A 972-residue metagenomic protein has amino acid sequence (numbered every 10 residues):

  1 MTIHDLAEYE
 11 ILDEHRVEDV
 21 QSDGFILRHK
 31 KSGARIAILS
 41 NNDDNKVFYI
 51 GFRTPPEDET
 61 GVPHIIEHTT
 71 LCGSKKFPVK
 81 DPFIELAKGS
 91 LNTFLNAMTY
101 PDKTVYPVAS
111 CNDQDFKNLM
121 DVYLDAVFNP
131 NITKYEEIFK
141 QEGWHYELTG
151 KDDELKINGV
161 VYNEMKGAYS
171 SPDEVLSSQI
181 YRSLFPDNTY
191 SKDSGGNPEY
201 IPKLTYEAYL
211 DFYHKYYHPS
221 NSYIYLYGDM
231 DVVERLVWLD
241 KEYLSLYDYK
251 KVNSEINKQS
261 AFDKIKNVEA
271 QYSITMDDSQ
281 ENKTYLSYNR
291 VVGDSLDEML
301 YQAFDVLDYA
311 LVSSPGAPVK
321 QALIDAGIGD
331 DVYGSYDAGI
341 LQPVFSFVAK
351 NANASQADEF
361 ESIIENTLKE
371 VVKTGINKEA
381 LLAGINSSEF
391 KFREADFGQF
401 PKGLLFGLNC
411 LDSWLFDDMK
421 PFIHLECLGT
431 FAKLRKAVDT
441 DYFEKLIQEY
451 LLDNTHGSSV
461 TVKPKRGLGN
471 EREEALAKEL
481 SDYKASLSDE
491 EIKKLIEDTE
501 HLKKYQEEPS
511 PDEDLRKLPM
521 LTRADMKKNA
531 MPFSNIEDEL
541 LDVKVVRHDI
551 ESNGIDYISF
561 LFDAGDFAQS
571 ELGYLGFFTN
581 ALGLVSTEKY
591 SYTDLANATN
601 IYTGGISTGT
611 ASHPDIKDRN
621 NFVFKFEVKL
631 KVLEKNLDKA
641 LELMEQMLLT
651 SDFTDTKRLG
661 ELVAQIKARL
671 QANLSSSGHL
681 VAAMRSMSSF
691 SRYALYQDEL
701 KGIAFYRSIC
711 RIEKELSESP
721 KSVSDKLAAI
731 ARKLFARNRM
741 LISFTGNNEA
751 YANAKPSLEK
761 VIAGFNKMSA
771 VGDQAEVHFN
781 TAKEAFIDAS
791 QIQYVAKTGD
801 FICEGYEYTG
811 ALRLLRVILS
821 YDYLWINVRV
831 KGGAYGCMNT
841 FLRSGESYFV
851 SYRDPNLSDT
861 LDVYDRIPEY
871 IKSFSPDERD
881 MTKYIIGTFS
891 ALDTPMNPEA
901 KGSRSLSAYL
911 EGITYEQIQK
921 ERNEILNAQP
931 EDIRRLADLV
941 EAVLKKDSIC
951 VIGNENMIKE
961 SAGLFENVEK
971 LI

Functional and structural regions predicted by a protein language model:
M1-V47: Non-catalytic terminal extensions that flank enzyme cores
S40-N42, Y49-G51, Y162, K166-E174 (+10 more regions): His/Glu-based metal-binding/catalytic segments typifying zinc-dependent metallopeptidases
N45-P55, D81-N129, E136-E147, E174-E199 (+12 more regions): M16 family metallopeptidases and their MPP-like homologs
V62, I66-T70, F578: Active-site His/Glu-centered metal-binding helix of metallohydrolases
C72-G73, G196, Y200-S222: A conserved hydrophobic secondary-structure block that centers on an alpha-helix together with its immediately flanking
F94, L210-H214, S273-M276, V319 (+11 more regions): Generic recognition of flexible, low-complexity loop/linker segments
N158, L210-E242, V723-L758: Non-catalytic, conformational "gating/processing" segments within enzyme and secreted inhibitor domains
A432, K445-F533, Q671, L680 (+5 more regions): Long, compositionally biased intrinsically disordered regions
